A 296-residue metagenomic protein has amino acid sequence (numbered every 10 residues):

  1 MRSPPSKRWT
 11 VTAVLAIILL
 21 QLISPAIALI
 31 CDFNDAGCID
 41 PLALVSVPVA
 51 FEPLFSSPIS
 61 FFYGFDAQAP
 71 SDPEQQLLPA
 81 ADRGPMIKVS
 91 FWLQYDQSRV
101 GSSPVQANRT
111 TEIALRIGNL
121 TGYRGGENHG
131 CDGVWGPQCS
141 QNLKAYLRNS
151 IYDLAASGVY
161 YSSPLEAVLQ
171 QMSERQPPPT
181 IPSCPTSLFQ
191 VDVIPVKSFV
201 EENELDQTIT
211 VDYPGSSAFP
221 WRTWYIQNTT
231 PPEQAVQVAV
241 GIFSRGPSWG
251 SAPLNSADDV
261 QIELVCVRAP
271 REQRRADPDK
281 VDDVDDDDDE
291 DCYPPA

Functional and structural regions predicted by a protein language model:
M1-K7: N-terminal secretory signal peptides that target proteins for export/translocation
R8-A26: Cleavable N-terminal signal peptides of Sec/SRP-targeted secreted and luminal proteins
T12-L15, R268, D282-D285: N-terminal non-cleavable signal-anchor helices
P25-P220: Long, solvent-exposed N-terminal ectodomains/accessory regions that are displayed to the extracellular/lumenal milieu
I151, D277-P278: Extended hydrophobic/aromatic-rich secondary-structure runs
E201-R271: Charge-dense, extended regions
R268, Q273-A276, D291-A296: Cleavable C-terminal sorting propeptides in eukaryotic secreted/cell-surface proteins
K280-C292: Acidic, Ser/Thr-interspersed intrinsically disordered low-complexity regions
